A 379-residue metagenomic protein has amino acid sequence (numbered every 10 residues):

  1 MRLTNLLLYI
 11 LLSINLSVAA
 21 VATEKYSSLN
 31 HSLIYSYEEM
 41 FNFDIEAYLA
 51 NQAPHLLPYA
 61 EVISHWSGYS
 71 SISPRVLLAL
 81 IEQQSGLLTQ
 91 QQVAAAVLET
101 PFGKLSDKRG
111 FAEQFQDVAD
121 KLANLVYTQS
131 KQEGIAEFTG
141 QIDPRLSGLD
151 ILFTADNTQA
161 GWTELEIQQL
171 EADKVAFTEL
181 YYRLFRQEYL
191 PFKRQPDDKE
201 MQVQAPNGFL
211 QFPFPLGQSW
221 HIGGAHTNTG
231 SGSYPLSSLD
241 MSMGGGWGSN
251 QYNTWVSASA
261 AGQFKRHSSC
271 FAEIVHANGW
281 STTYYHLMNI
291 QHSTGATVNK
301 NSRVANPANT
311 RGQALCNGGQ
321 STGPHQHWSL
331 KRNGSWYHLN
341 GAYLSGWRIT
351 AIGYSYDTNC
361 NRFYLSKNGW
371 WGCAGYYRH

Functional and structural regions predicted by a protein language model:
N5-N15: Bacterial N-terminal signal peptides
A19-V62: N-terminal export signals and maturation junctions of secreted/periplasmic proteins
A20-S28, L105-G223, Y356-H379: Non-catalytic cell-wall polysaccharide-engagement segments
S64, G68-L88, V118: Short, functionally critical alpha-helical segments immediately adjacent to catalytic or ligand/cofactor-binding
Q202-A205, F209, W220-A258: Short glycine/threonine/proline-enriched tight-turn/helix- or strand-capping micro-motif at secondary-structure
P206-L210, N250, N299, Q320-H379: Acidic, glycine-rich catalytic/binding loops that coordinate metals and/or anionic ligands
I222, V256, G262-F264, G295-A308: A structural signal for short beta-strand/turn segments enriched in small hydrophobics and glycine
N250-Q291, T310-H325: Zn2+-dependent peptidoglycan hydrolase active-site motif and core
